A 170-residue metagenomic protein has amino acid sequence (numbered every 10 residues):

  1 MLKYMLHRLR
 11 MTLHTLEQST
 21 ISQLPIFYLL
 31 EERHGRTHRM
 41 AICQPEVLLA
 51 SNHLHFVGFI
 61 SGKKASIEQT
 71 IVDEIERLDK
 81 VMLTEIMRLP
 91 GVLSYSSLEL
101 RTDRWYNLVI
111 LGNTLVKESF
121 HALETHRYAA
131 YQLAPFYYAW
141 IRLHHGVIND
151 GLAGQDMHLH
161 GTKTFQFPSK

Functional and structural regions predicted by a protein language model:
M1-L100, H145-K170: Short S/T/G/P-rich N-terminal loop/turn motif that feeds into the first structured element of a domain
V57-S61, Y95-L123: Short, well-ordered beta-strand segments in beta-rich or mixed alpha/beta enzyme and ligand-binding folds
V72-E74, F120-H126: "Short basic amphipathic alpha-helical interaction patches in structured regions
L78-M82, S94, Y106-N107, V116 (+1 more regions): Short, hydrophobic/aromatic alpha-helical segments in well-folded domains
A130-L143: Conserved short beta-strand edge segments in small beta-sheet-based binding/regulatory domains
